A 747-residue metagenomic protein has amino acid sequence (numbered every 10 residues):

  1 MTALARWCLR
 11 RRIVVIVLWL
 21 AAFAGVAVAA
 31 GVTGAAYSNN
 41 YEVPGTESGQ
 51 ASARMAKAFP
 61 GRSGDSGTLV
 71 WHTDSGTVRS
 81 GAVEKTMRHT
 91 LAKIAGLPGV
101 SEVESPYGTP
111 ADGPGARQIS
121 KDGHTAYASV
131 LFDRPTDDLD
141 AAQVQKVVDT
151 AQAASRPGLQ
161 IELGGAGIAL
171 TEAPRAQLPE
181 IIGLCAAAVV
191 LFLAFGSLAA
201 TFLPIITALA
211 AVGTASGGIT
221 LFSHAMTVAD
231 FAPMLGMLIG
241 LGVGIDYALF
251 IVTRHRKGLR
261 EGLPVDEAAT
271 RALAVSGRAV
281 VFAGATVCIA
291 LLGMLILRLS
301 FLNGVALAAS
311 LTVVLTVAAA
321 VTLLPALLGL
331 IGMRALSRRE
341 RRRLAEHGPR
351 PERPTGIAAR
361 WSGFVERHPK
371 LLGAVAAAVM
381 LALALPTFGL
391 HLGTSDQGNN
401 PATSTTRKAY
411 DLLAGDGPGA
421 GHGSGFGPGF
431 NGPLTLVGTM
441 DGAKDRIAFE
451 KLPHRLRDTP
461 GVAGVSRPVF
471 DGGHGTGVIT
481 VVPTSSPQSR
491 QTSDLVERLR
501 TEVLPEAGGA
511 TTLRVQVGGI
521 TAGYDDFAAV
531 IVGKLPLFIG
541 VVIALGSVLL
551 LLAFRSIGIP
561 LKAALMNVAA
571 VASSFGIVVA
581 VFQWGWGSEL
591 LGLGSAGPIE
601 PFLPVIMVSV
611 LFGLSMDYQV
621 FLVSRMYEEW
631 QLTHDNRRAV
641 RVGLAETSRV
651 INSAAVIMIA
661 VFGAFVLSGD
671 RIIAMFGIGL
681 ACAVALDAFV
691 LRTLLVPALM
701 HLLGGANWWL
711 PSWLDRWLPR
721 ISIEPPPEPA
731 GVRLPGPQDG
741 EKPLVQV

Functional and structural regions predicted by a protein language model:
M1-A35, V100, R134-L392, T512 (+1 more regions): Membrane-embedded transmembrane helical bundles of large multi-pass transporters/channels
A21, A29-A36, P44, S52 (+1 more regions): N-terminal cofactor/phosphate-binding cores enriched in small/glycine residues, especially glycine-rich loops such as
A21, G67-T68, V375-A378, G432-T435: Short coil/turn segments at secondary-structure boundaries
A35, G67-D74: Acidic/histidine-rich, surface-exposed loop or edge segments in extracytoplasmic proteins
A36-N39, S395-Q397: Short hinge/gating elements
N40-Y41, S48, L238: Disorder-to-helix initiation segments
G45-G64, S75-G164, G389-L590, V620 (+1 more regions): Structured non-transmembrane domains adjacent to transmembrane bundles in polytopic membrane proteins
V70, S129, T253: Short beta-strand segments
